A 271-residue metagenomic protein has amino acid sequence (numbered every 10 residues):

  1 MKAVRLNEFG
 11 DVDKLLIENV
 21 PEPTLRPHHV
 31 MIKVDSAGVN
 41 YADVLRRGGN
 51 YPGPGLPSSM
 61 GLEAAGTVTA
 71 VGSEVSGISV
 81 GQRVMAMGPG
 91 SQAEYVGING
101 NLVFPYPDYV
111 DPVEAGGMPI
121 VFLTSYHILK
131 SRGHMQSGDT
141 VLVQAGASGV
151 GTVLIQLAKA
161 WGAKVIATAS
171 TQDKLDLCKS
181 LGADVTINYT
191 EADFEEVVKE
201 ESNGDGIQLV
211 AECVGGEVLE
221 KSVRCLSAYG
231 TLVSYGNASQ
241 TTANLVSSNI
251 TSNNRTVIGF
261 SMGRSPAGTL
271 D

Functional and structural regions predicted by a protein language model:
P21-G38, G48-G90: Glycine-rich beta-strand-centered segment in the early N-terminal region that forms part of a ligand/cofactor-binding
R83, T140, K164, G230-T231 (+1 more regions): Short glycine-centered segments of the SAM/dcSAM-binding site in methyltransferase folds
R83-A147, S180: NAD(P)H dinucleotide-binding glycine-rich loop of Rossmann-like/cofactor-binding domains, especially the beta1-alpha1
S91-E94, A169-L177, T242-S247: Short, glycine/polar-rich helix-capping loops at beta-to-alpha or helix-loop-helix junctions that flank or form
G151-T152: N-terminal Rossmann-fold NAD(P) dinucleotide-binding loop
K159-V218: Adenosine-nucleotide cofactor-binding segment
E217-D271: Glycine-rich phosphate-binding loop and adjacent beta-alpha segment of Rossmann(oid) nucleotide-cofactor-binding
